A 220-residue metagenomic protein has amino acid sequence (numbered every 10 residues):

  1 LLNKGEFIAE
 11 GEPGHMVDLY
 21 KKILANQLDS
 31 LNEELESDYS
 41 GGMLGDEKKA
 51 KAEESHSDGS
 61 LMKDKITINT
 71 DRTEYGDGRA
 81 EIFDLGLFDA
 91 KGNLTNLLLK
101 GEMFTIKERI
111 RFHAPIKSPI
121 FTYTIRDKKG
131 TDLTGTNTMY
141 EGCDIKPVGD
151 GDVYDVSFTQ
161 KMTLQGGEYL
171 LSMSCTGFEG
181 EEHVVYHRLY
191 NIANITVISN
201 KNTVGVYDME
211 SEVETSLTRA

Functional and structural regions predicted by a protein language model:
L2-A220: Localized sequence-composition bias
